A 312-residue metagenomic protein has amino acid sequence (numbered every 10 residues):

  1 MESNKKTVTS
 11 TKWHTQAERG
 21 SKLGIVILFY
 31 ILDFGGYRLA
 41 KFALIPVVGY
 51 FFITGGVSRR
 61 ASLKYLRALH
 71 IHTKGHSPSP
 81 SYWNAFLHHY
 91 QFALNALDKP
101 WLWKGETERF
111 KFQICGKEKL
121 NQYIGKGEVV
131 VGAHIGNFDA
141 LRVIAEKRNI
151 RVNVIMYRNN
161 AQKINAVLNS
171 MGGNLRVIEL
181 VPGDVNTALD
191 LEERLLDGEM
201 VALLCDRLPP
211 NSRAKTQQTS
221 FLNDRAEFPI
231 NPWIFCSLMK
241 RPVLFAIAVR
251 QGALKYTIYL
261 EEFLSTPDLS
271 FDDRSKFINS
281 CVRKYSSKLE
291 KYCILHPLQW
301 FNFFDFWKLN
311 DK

Functional and structural regions predicted by a protein language model:
E2, Q122, K147, V185-K312: Non-catalytic C-terminal accessory region of glycerolipid acyltransferases and related lyso-lipid remodeling enzymes
E2-G132, V167: Membrane-anchoring hydrophobic helices of lipid-metabolizing enzymes
T15, G49-Y50, E128-V129, I155 (+3 more regions): Short, contiguous strand/loop micro-motifs
L66, G172, F235-C236: Structural element of the ATP-grasp superfamily
N84-L87, Q91-N95, G125-G183, D197 (+1 more regions): Catalytic core of membrane glycerolipid acyltransferases/transacylases, capturing the structured, soluble-facing
G105-F112, V177-P182, F221-N223, S270 (+1 more regions): Short, flexible loop segments at the rims of nucleotide/cofactor-binding pockets, characterized by
F110-Q113, H134-I135, A161, V181-V185 (+2 more regions): A conditional alpha-helix N-cap/helix-loop micro-motif detector
